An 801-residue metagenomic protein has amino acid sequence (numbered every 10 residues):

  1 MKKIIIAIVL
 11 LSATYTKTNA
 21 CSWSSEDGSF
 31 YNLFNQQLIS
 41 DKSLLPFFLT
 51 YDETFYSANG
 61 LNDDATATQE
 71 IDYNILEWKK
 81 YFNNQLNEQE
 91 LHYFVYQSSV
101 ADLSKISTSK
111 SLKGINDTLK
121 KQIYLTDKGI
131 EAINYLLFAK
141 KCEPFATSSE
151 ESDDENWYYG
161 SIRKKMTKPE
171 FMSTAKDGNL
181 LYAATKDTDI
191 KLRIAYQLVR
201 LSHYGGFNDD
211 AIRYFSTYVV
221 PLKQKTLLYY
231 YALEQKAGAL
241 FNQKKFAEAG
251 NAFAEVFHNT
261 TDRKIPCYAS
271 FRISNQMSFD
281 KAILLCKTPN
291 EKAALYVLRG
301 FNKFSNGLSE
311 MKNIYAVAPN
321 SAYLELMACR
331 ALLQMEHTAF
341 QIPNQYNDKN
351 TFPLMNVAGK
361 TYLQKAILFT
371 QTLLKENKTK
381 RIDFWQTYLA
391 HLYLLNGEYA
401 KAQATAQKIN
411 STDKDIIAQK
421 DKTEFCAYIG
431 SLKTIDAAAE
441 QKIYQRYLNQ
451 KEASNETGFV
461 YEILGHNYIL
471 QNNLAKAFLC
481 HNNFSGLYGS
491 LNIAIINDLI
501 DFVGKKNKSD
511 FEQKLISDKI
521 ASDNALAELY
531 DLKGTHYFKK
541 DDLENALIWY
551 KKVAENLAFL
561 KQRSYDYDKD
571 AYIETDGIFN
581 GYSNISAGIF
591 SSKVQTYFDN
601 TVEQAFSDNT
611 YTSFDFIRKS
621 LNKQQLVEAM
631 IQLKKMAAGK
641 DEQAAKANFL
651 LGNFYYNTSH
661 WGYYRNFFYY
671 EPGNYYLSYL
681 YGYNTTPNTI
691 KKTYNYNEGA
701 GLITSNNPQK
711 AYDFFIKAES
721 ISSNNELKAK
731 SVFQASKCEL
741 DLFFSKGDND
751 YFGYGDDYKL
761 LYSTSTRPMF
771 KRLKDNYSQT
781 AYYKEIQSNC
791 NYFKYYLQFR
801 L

Functional and structural regions predicted by a protein language model:
I4-A13: Sec-dependent N-terminal signal peptides
A13-C21: Bacterial Sec-dependent signal peptides at the C-terminal "C-region" and cleavage site
A20-R200, G205-L801: Extracytoplasmic/secretory-pathway proteins
